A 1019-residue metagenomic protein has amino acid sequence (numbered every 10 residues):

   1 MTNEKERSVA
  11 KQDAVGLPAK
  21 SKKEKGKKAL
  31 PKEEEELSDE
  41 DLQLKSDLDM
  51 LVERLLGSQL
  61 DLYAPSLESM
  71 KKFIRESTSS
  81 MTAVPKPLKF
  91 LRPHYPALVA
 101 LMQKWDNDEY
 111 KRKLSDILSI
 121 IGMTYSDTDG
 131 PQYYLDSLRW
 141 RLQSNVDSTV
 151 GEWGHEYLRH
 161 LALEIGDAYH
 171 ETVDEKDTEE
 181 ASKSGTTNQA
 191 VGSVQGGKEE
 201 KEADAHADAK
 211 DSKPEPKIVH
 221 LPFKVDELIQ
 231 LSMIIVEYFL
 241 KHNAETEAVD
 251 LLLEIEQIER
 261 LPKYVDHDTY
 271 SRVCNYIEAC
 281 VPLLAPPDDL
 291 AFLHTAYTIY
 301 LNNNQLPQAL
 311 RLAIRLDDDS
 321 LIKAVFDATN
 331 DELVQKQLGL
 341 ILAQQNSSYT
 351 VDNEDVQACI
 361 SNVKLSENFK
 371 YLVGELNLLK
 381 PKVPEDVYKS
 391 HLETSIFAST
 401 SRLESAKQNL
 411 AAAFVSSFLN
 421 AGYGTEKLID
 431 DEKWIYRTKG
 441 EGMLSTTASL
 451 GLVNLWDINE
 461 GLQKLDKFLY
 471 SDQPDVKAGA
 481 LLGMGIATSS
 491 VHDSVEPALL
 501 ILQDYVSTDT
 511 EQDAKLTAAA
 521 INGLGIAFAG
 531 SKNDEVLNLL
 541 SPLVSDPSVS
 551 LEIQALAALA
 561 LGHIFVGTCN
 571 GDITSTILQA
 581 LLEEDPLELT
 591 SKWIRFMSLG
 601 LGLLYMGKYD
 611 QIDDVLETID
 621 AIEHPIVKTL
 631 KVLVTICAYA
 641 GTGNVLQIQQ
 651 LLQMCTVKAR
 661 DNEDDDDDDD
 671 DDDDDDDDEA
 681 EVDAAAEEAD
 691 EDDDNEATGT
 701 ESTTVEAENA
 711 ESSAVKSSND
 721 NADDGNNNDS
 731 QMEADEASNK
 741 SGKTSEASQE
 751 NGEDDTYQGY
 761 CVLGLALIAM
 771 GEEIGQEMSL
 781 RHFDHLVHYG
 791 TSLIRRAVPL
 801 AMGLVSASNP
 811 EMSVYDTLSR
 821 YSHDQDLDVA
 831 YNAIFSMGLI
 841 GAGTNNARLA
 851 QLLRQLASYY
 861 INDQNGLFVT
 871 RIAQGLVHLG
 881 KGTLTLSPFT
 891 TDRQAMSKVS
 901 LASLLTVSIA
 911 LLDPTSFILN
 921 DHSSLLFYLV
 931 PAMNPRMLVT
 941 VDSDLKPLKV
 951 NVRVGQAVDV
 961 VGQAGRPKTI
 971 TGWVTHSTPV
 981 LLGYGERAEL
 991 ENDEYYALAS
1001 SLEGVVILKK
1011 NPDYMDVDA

Functional and structural regions predicted by a protein language model:
T2-N3, R7-V9: N-terminal low-complexity regulatory segments of large eukaryotic nuclear proteins
N3, P18-K32, E40-L98, W105-P474 (+3 more regions): Long internal repeat-built scaffold domains in very large eukaryotic proteins
Q12-D13: Eukaryotic charged/polar low-complexity linker/IDR segments
L516: Active-site nucleophile and cofactor-binding loops and adjacent substrate-binding regions of central metabolic enzymes
